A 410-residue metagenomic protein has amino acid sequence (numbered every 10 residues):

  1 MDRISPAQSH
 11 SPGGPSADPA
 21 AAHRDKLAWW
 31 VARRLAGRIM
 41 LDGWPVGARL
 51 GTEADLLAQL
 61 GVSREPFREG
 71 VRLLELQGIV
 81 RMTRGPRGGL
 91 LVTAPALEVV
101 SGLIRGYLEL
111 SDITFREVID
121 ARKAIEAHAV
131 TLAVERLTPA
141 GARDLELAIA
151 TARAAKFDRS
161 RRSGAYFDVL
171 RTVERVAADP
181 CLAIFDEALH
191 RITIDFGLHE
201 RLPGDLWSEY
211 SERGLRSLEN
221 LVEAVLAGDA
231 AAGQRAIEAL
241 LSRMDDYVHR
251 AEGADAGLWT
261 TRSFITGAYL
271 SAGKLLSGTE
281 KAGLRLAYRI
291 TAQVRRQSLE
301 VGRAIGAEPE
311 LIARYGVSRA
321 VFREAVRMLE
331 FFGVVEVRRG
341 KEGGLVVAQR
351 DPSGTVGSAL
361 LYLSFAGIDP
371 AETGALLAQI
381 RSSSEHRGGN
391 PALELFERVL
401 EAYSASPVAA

Functional and structural regions predicted by a protein language model:
M1-S16, G164, L241-A256: N-terminal low-complexity or simple alpha-helical regulatory segments that function as activation/interaction modules
D2-D120, I265-Q379: Short linear motifs at protein or domain termini
R38, A155, E174, A224-V225 (+1 more regions): Hydrophobic side-chain positions on well-ordered alpha-helices, corresponding to helix-helix packing/interface faces
L103, E126-A127: Acidic/polar active-site rim loop that often engages polyanionic ligands
V118, D158, E209-Y210: Short coil/turn linker motifs that delimit alpha-helical repeat modules in TPR/alpha-solenoid proteins
R122, H128, L132, R136-E200 (+3 more regions): Conserved amphipathic alpha-helical segments that form helical-bundle/coiled-coil interaction surfaces
I192-G278, T291, R296-Q297, N390-A410: C-terminal all-alpha effector/ligand-binding and dimerization domain of prokaryotic HTH-type transcriptional repressors
